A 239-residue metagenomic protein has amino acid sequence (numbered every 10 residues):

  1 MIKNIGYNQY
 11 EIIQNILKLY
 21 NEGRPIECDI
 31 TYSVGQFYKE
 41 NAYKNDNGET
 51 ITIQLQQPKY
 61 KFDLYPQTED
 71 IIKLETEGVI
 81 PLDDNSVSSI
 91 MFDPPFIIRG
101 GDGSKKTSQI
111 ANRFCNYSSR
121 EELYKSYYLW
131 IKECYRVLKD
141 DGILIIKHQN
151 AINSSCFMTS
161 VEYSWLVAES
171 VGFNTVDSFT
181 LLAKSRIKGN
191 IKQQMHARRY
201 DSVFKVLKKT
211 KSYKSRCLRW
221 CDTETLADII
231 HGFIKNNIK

Functional and structural regions predicted by a protein language model:
M1-K239: Class I S-adenosyl-L-methionine-dependent methyltransferase catalytic core
